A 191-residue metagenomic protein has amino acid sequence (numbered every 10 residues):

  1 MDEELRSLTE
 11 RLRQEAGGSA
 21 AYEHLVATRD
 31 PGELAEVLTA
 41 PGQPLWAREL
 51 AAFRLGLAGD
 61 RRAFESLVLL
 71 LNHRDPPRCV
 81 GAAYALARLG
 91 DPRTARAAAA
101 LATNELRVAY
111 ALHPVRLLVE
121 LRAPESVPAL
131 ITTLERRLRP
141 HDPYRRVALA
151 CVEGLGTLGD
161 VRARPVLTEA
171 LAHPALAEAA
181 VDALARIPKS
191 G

Functional and structural regions predicted by a protein language model:
D2-L8, V26-A40, D60-N72, D91-N104 (+3 more regions): Amphipathic alpha-helical scaffolding segments comprising HEAT/armadillo-like alpha-solenoid repeats
G18, R48, C79, A95 (+3 more regions): Residue-level detector of extended alpha-helical repeat arrays and alpha-solenoid scaffolds
G18-Y22, A51, A82, P114 (+2 more regions): Conserved hydrophobic register position within alpha-solenoid helical repeats
S19-A20, L45-L57, V80-A85: Non-membrane alpha-helical segments in proteins
A21-L25, R54, A85-R88, L117 (+2 more regions): Core register positions within helices of long alpha-helical scaffolds
G42-P44, R74-D75, L106-R107, Y144 (+1 more regions): Short inter-helical turns and helix N-cap capping residues of alpha-solenoid HEAT/ARM repeat scaffolds
R107-R116, E120: A contiguous pocket-lining binding segment that forms or flanks enzyme active sites
Y144-E169: Extended alpha-helical scaffolding segments
